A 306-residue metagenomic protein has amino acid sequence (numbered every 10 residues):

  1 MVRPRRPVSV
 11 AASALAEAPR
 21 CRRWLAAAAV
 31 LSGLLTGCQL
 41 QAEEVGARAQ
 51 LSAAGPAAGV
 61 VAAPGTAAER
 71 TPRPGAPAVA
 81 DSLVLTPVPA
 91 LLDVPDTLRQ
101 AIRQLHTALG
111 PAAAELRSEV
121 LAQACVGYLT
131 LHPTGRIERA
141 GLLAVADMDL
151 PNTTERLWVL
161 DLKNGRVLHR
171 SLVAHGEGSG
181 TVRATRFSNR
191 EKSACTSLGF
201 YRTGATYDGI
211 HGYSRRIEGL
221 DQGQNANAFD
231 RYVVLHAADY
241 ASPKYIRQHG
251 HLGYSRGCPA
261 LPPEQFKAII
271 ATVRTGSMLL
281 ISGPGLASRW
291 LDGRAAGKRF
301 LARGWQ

Functional and structural regions predicted by a protein language model:
R5-A26: Bacterial N-terminal signal peptides that target proteins for export
A26-T36: Bacterial N-terminal signal peptides
Q39-Q41: Bacterial signal peptide processing site
G46-L51, G55-R256, E264-T272, S277 (+1 more regions): Cell wall/extracellular polymer interaction/catalysis modules
G283: Active-site proximal loops enriched in glycine and acidic residues that flank catalytic Cys/His/Asp and coordinate
